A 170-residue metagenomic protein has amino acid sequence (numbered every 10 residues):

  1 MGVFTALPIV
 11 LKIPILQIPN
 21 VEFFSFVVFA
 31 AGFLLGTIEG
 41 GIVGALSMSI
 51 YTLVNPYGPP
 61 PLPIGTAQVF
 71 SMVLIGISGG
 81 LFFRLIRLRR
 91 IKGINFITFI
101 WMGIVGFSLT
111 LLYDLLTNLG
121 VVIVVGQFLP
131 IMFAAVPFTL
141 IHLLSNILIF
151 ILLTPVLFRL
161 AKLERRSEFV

Functional and structural regions predicted by a protein language model:
M1-L34, I38: Hydrophobic transmembrane alpha-helices
G2-A6, F26, A30, G41 (+9 more regions): Residue-level signature of the transmembrane alpha-helical core of multi-pass small-molecule transporters
I9-F23, L46-F82, R87: Interfacial aromatic-anchored transmembrane helix boundaries in multi-pass membrane proteins
E22, P60-T66, F83-V170: Membrane-embedded alpha-helical hairpins and interfacial helices in multi-pass inner-membrane proteins
A31-E39, I50-Y57: Interfacial segments of multi-pass membrane proteins
L35, E39, V43, S47 (+4 more regions): Short, flexible micro-motifs
